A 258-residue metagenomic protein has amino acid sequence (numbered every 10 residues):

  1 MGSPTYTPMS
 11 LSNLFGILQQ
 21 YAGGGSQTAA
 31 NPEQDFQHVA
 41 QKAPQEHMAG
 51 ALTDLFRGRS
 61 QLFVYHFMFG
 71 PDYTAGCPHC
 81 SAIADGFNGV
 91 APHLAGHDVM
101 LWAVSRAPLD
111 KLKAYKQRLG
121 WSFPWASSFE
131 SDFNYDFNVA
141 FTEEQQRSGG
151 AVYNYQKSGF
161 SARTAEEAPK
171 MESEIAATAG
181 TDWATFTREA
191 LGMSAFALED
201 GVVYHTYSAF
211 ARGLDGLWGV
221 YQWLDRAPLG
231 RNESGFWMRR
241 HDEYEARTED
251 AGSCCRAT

Functional and structural regions predicted by a protein language model:
M1-L62, F67-H97, A114-Q117, S131-T258: Non-globular targeting/processing and membrane-anchoring segments
A91-K111, S122-D132: Thiol-based oxidoreductase modules, predominantly thioredoxin-like and allied folds used for disulfide exchange
